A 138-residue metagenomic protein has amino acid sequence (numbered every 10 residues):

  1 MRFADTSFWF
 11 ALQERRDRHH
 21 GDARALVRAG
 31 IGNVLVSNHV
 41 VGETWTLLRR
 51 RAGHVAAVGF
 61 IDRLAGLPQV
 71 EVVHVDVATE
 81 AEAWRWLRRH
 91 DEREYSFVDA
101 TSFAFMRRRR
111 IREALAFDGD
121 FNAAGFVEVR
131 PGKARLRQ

Functional and structural regions predicted by a protein language model:
M1, F103, R108-Q138: Acidic, PIN/NYN-like endoribonuclease modules and their adjacent C-terminal/linker elements
M1-V36, R49-D62, K133-R137: Short, well-structured N-terminal submotif of metal-dependent ribonuclease cores
D5, E43, D99, D118: Acidic active-site catalytic centers that drive phospho-/nucleotidyl reactions and related ester hydrolyses
W9, V41, F121-N122: A generic structural signal for short hydrophobic patches within well-formed alpha-helices
R28-I31, R49, D62-G66, R88 (+2 more regions): Alpha-helix boundary recognition
L64-D76, W84, H90-E92, F121-Q138: Short acidic, glycine/proline-enriched helix-loop-strand junctions
E71-A114: Active-site neighborhoods of divalent-metal-dependent phosphate/nucleic-acid chemistry enzymes
